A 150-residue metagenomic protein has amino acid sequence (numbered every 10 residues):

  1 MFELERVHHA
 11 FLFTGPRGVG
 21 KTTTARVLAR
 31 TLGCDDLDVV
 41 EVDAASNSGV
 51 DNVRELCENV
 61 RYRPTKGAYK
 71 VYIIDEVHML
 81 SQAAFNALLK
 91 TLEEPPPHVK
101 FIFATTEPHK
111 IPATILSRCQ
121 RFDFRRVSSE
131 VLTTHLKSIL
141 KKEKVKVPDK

Functional and structural regions predicted by a protein language model:
M1-R121, V127-K141: P-loop/Walker A NTP-binding region and its immediately flanking N-terminal helices in P-loop NTPase folds
S138-K150: Long, charge-dense, solvent-exposed interaction surfaces that engage phosphate-rich ligands
